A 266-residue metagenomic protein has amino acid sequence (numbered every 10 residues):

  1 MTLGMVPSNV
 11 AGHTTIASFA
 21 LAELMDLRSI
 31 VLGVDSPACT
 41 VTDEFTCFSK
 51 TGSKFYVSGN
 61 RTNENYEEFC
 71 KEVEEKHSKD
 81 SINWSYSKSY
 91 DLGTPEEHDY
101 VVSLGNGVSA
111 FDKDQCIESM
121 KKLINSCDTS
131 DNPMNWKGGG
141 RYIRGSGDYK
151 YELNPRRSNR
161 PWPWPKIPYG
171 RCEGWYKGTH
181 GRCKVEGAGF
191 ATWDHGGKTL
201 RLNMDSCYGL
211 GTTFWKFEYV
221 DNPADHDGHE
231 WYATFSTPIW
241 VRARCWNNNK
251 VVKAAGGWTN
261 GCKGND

Functional and structural regions predicted by a protein language model:
M1-G33: Fungal secretory targeting signals
I30-K184, G189-F190, Y208-W240, G261-N265: Secreted/extracellular ectodomain signature
A191-D194, A243: Fungal-biased, proline-rich Ser/Thr-rich intrinsically disordered regulatory regions that combine proline-directed
D194-G211: Extended low-complexity, serine/threonine- and proline-enriched intrinsically disordered segments
A243-D266: Low-complexity, intrinsically disordered activation/interaction regions
